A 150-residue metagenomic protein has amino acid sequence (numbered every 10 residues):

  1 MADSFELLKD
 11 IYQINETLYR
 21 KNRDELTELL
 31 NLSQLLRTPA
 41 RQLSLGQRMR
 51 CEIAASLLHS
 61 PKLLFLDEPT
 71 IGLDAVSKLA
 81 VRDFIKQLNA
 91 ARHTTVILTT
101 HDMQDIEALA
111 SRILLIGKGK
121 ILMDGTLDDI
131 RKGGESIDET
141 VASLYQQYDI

Functional and structural regions predicted by a protein language model:
E6-D10, T17-L35: Conserved ABC ATPase "signature" region
P39-L43: Conserved ABC ATPase signature
L64-D67: Catalytic Walker B motif of ABC-type/P-loop ATPase nucleotide-binding domains
L79-A91: Helical segment within the ABC ATPase nucleotide-binding domain
I106-A108: A short, surface-exposed alpha-helical micro-motif characterized by mixed small hydrophobic and charged/polar residues
D124-G125: ABC ATPase "signature
